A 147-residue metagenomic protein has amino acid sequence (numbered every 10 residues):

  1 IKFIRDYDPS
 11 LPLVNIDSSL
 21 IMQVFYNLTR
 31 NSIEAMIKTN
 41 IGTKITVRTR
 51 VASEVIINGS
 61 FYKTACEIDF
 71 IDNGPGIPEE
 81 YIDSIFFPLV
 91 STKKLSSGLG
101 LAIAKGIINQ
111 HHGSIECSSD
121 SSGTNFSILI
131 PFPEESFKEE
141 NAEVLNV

Functional and structural regions predicted by a protein language model:
K2-P12, R50-A52: Conserved catalytic submotifs in the C-terminal HATPase_c
L13-I16, T92: Conserved micro-motifs of the catalytic ATP-binding
G42-V55: Short beta-strand/loop element within the Bergerat-fold HATPase_c
K63-A65, I77-P88, E143: Short conserved segment of the HATPase_c
D72: Acidic ATP/Mg2+-coordinating residue in the GHKL
G100, A104: Short alpha-helical Gxxx[C/S/T] motif in the catalytic ATP-binding
I108-N109: Detector for a conserved hydrophobic position within an alpha-helical segment of the HATPase_c
